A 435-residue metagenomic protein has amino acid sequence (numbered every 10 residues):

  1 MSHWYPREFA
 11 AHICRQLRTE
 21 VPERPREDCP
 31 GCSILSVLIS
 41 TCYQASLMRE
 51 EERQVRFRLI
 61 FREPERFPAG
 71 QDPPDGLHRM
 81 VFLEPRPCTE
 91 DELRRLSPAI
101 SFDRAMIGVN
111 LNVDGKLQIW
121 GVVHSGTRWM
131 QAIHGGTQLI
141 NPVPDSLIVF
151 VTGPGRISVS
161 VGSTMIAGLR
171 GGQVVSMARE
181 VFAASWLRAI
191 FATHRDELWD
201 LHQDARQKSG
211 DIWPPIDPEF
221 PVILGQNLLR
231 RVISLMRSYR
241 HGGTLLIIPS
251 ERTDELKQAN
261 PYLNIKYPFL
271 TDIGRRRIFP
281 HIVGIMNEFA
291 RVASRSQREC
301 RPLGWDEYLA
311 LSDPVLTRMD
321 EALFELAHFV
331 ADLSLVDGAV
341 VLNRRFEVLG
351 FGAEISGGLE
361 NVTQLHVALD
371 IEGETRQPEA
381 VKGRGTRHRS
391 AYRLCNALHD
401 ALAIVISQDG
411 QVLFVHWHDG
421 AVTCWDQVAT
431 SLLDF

Functional and structural regions predicted by a protein language model:
S2-F435: Divalent-cation
